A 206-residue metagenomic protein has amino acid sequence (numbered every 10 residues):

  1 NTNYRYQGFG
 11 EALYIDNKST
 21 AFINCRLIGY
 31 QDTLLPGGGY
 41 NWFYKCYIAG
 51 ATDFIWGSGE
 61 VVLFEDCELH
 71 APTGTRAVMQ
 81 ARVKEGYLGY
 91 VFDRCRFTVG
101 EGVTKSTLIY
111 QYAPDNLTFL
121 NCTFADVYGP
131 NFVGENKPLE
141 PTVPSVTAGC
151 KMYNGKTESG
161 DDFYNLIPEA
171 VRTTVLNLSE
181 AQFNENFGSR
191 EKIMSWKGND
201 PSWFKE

Functional and structural regions predicted by a protein language model:
N1-E206: Sequence-level preference for short, compositionally simple segments enriched in small aliphatic or small polar residues
